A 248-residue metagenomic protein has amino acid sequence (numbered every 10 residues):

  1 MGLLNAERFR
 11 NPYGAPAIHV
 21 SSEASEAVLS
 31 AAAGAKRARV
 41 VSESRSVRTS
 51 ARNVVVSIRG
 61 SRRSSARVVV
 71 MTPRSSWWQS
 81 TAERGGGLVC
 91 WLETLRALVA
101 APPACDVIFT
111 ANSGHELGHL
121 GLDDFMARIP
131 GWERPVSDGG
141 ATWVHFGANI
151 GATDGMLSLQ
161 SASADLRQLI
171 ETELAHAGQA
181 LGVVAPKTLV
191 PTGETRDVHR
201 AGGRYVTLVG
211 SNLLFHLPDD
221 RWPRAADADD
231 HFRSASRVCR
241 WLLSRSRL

Functional and structural regions predicted by a protein language model:
L4-A82, E93-A100, A104-V107: Soluble metallo-hydrolase cores and metallopeptidase-like ectodomains found primarily in the secretory/periplasmic
R10, N149-L248: Active-site-adjacent substrate-binding region of metalloamidase/peptidase-like peptide-processing proteins
A15, H19, E23, T81-V89 (+4 more regions): Soluble non-cytosolic domains of exported or imported proteins
A17, S25-L29, L88, L92-L95 (+6 more regions): Extracytoplasmic/secreted envelope proteins and their assembly/folding machinery, especially bacterial periplasmic
A17-H19, V55, V69-M71, I108-A111 (+4 more regions): Structural recognition of the beta-strand scaffold that forms the well-ordered cores of secreted hydrolase catalytic
S30-A33, R96-P103, A127-R134, A175 (+2 more regions): Sec-exported extracytoplasmic/periplasmic mature domains
N53, S76-Q168: Acidic/histidine-rich catalytic neighborhood of metal-dependent amide-processing enzymes
S64-V68, P103-V107, S137-T142, Q179 (+1 more regions): Loop/turn elements at helix/coil->beta-strand transitions in domains of secreted/extracellular proteins
